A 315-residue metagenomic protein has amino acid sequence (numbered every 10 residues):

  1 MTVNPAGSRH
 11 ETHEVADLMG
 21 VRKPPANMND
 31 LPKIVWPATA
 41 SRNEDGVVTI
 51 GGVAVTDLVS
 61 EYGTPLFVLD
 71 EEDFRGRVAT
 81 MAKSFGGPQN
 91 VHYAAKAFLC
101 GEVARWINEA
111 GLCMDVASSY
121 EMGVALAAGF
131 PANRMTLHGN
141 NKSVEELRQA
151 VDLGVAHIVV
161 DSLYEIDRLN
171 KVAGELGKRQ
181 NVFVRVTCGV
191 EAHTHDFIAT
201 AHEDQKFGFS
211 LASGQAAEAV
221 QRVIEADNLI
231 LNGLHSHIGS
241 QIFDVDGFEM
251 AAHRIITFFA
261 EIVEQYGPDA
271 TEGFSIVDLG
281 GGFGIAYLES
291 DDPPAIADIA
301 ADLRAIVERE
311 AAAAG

Functional and structural regions predicted by a protein language model:
M1-N181, A217, E225-I230, E264-D269: A charged N-terminal "starter" segment
V3, G20-V21, M28, I238-G315: C-terminal active-site-proximal or functional interface alpha/beta core segments in diverse enzymes
E71, R75, V144, L163 (+4 more regions): Non-membrane alpha-helical structural segments and their capping/turn regions in soluble enzymes
R77, M81-S84, V172, L176 (+6 more regions): Change "in soluble alpha/beta enzymes" to "in soluble alpha/beta proteins
A104, V151, G189-G208, G233-F248 (+1 more regions): Active-site-proximal beta-alpha loop/turn segments in soluble metabolic enzymes
A110-C113, F130, T200-A201, P293-I299: A glycine- and small-aliphatic-rich helix-loop capping segment at beta-alpha/alpha-beta transitions that lines
D115-Y120, H138-K142, R179-A199, L229-S236 (+1 more regions): Non-cysteine beta-strand/loop elements that form the S-adenosyl-L-methionine
E165, K171-V172, R179, D204-E225 (+1 more regions): Metal-dependent enolase-superfamily TIM-barrel catalytic cores that perform enediolate-based chemistry
